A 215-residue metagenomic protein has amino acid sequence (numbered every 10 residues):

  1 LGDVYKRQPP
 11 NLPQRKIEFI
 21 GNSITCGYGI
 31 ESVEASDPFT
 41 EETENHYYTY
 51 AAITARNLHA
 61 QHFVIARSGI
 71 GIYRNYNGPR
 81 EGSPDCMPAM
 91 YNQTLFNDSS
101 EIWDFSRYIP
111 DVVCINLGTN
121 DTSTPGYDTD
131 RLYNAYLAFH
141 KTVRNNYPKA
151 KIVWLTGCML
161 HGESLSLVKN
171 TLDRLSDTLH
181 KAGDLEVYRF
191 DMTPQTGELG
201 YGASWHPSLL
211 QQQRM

Functional and structural regions predicted by a protein language model:
G2-Y5: Short, small-residue-biased leader/transition segments that mark boundaries at the very start of proteins
Q8-P10, S99-I109, K141-Y147: Surface-exposed acidic, glycine-flexible loop patches that form ligand/cofactor-binding and adhesion interfaces
P13-E42: Short glycine-rich His-centered loop
K16-I20, T25, H62-A66, D111-N116 (+2 more regions): Structural recognition of the beta-strand scaffold that forms the well-ordered cores of secreted hydrolase catalytic
I30, S36-Y133, L160-L172, H206 (+1 more regions): Conserved SGNH/GDSL esterase-like catalytic core that processes O-acyl groups on lipids and polysaccharides
A51-Q61, T142-K151, L175-L185: A structural motif corresponding to the C-terminal end of an alpha-helix and its immediate exit/capping segment
K151-C158, S164-G202, Q211-M215: Extracellular serine-dependent O-acyl
